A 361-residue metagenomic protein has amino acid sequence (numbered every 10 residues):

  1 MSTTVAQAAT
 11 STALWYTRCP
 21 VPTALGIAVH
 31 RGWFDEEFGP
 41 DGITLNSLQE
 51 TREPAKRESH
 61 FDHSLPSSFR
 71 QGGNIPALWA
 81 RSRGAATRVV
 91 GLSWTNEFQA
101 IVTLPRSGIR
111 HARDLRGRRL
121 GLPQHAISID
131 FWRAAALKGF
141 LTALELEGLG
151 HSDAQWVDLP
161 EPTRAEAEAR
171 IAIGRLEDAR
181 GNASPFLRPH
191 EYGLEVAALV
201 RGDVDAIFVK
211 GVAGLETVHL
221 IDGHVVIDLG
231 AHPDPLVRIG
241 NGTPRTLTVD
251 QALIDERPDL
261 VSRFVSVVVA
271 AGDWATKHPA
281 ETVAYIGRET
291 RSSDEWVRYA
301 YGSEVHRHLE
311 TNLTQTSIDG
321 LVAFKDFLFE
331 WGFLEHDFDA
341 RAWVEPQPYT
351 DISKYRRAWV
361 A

Functional and structural regions predicted by a protein language model:
M1-S11, A358-A361: Short, low-complexity disordered leader/linker segments with a strong preference for bacterial N-terminal type II
Q7-A167: Short, glycine-/small- and polar/acidic-enriched structural segments that line small-molecule recognition paths
E36-G39, P233-G240, H308-T316: Short, solvent-exposed loop/beta-turn-alpha elements that line the ligand-binding surface or hinge of extracytoplasmic
P40-L48, L149-W156, T290-G302, E335-R341: Short, surface-exposed acidic
I75, A165-Y285: Pocket-lining segment of extracytoplasmic ligand-binding domains
R88-T95, Q155-L159, G223-N241, D339: Short beta-strand->loop
D255-F333: Secondary-structure end/capping motifs
F327-A361: Conserved C-terminal helix/tail region of periplasmic/extracytoplasmic solute-binding proteins
